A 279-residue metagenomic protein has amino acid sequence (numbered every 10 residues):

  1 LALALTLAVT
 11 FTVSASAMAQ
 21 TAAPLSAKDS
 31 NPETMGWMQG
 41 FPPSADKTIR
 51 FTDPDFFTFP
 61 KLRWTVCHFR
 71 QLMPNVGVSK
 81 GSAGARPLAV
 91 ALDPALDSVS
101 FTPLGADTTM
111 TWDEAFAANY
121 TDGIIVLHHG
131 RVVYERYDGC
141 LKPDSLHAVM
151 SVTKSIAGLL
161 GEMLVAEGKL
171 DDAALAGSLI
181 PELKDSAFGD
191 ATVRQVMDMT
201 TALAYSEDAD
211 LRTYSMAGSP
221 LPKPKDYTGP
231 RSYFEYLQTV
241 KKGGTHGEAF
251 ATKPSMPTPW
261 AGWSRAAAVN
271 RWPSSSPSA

Functional and structural regions predicted by a protein language model:
A2-S14: Bacterial N-terminal signal peptides
A17-L141, D198, A202: N-terminal leader/targeting segments and the immediately adjacent pre-domain N-terminus
M110, E114, G158-L159, A174 (+5 more regions): Solvent-exposed, polar/charged alpha-helical surfaces in well-ordered, non-transmembrane soluble domains, broadly
N119, M150-I156, F188-A191, A251-T258: Aromatic- and histidine-enriched alpha-helix N-cap/loop-to-helix transition segments that scaffold the rims
Y120-T121, A148, L183-L237: Extended ligand-binding groove/face enriched in aromatic
G130, H147-D172, V196, W260-S264: Active-site SXXK
E135-Y137, P143-D144, D208-D210, G218-A279: Catalytic-site signature segments of enzymes, centered on catalytic residues
P143, V152, A166-D208, T239 (+1 more regions): Active-site helix/loop module of the DD-peptidase/beta-lactamase fold, centered on the serine-lysine SxxK catalytic
